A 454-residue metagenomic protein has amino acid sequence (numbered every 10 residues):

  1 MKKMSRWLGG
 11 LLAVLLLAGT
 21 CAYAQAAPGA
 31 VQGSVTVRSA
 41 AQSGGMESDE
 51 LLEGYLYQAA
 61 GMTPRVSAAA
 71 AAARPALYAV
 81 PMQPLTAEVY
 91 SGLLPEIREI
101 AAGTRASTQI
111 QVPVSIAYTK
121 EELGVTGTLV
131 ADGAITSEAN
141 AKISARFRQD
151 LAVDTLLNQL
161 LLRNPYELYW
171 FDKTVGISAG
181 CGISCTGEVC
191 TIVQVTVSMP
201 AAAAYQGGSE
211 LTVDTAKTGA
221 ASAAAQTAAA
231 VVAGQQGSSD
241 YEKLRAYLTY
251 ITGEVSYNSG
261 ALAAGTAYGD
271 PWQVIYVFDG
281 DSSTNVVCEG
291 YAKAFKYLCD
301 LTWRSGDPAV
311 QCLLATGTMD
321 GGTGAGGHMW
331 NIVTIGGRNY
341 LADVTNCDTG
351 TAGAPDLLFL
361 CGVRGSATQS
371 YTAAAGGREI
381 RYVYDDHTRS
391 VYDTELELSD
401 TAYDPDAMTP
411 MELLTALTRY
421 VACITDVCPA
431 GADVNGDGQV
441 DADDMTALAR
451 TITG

Functional and structural regions predicted by a protein language model:
K3-Q25: Sec-dependent N-terminal signal peptides of Gram-positive bacterial secreted proteins and lipoproteins
G19, Y23-A27, D404-G454: Cellulosome-associated attachment modules in secreted, modular CAZymes
A26-S198: Intrinsically disordered, low-complexity N-terminal segments that are enriched in acidic
E88-S91, I116-V130, G353-A407: Low-complexity, Gly/Ser/Thr/Pro-rich intrinsically disordered linker/tail segments
G92, A152-T155, A223, T227 (+7 more regions): Extracytoplasmic/secreted proteins, especially bacterial periplasmic and envelope-associated proteins
V213-G280: Secondary-structure boundary elements
A233, T249-Y257, K296, D300-R304 (+2 more regions): Sec-exported extracytoplasmic/periplasmic mature domains
G290-Q369: Hydrophobic/aromatic-rich core segments of domains that either
